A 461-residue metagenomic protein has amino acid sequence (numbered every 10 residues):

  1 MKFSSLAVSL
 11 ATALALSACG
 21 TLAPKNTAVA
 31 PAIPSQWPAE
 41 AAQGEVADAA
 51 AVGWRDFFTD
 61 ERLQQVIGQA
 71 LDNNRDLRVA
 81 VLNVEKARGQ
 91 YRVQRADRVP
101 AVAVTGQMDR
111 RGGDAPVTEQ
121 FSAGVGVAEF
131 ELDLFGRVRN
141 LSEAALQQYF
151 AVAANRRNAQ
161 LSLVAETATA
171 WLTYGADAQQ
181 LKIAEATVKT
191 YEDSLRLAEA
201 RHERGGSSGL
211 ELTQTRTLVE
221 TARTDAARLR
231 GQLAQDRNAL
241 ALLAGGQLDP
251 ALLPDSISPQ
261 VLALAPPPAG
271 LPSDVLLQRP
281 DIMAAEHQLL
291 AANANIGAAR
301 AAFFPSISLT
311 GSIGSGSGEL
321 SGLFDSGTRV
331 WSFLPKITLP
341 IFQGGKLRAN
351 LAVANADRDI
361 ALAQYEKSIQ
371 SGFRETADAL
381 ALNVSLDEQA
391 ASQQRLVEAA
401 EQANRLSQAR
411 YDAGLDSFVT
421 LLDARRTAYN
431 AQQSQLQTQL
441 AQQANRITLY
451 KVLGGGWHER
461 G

Functional and structural regions predicted by a protein language model:
K2-D72, L146, R230-L277, M283 (+3 more regions): Terminal intrinsically disordered/low-complexity segments used for targeting and assembly
Q43-E45, A49-F58, L63, T105-F130 (+6 more regions): Small/polar, glycine/serine/threonine/aspartate-rich low-complexity segments that form flexible
I67, S122-G124, W171, R216 (+3 more regions): Membrane-embedded beta-strand positions in outer-membrane beta-barrel channels/transporters
R78-A96, T105-Q107, L290: Short, acidic/charged, Gly/Pro-enriched secondary-structure junctions
V79, R95, L132-Q160, L210 (+6 more regions): Sec/SRP-type N-terminal targeting helices
V138, A154-L271, L382, T427-A428 (+1 more regions): Periplasmic alpha-helical coiled-coil/stalk elements that build and connect Gram-negative outer-membrane
V188, L195, T221-A251, A299 (+1 more regions): Short segments within alpha-helical structural elements
